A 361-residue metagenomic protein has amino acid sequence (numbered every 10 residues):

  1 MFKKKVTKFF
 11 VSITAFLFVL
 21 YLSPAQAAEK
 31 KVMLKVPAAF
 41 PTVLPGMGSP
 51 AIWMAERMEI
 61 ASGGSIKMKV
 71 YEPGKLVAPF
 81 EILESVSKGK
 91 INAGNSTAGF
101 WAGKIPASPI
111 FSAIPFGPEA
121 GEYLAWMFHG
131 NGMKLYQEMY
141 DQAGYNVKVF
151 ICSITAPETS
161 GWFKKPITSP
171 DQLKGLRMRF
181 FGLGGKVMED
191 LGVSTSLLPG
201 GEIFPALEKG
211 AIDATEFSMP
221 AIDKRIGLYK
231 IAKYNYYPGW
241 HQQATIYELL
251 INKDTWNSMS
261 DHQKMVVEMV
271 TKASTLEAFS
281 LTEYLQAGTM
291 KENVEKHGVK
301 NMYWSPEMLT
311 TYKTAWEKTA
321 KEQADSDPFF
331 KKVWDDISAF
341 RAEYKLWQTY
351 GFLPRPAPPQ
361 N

Functional and structural regions predicted by a protein language model:
F2, A28-Y123, E138-N361: N-terminal secretory/targeting leader peptides
F2-I13: Bacterial N-terminal signal peptides that target proteins for export
F16-Q26: C-terminal segment of classical bacterial N-terminal signal peptides
L22-S23, S62, G130: Short linear Ser/Thr-Pro motifs
L124-E138: Signature of the catalytic double-stranded beta-helix
